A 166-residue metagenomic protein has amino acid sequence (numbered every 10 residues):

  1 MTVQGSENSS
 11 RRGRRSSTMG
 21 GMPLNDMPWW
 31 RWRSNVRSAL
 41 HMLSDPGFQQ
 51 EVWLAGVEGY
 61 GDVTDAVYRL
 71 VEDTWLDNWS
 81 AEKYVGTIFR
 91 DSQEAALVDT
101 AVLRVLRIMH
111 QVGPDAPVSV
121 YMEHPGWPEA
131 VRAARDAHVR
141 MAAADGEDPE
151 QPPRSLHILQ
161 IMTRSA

Functional and structural regions predicted by a protein language model:
R11-S80: Short terminal alpha-helical segments
Q49-L54, A116-Y121, E150: Charged, low-complexity interaction regions
W75-A142, G146-E147: Amphipathic protein-protein interaction modules
M122, A144-M162: Short linear, low-complexity motifs centered on an aromatic residue
A130-A133, I158-A166: Eukaryote-specific, cytoplasm-facing alpha-helical/coiled-coil scaffolding segments in long proteins
